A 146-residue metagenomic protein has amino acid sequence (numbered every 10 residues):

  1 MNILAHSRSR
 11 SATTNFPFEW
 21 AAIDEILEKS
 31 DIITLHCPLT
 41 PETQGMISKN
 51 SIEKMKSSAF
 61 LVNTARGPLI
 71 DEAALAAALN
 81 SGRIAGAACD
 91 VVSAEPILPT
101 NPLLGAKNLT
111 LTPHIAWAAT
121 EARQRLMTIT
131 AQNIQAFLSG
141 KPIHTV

Functional and structural regions predicted by a protein language model:
N2, S9-P102: Rossmann-like adenosine-cofactor binding region
A5, A22, N63, L111-P113 (+1 more regions): Structural signal for conserved beta-strand scaffold positions within catalytic alpha/beta enzyme cores
S93-V146: C-terminal helix-to-coil terminal segments
